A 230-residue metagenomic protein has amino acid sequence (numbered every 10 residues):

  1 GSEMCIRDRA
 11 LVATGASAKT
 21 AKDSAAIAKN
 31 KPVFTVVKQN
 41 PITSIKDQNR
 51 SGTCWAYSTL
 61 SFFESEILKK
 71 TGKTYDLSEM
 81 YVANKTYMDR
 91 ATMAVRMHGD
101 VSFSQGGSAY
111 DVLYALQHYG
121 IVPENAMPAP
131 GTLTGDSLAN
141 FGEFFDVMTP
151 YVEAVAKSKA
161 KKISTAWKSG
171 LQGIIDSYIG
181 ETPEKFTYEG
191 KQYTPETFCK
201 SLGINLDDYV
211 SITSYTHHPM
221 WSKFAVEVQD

Functional and structural regions predicted by a protein language model:
G1-I6: Short, small-residue-biased leader/transition segments that mark boundaries at the very start of proteins
D8, A25-I27, W55-A56, V95: N-terminal start-of-chain detector that recognizes signal peptides and the immediate post-cleavage beginning
A10-V36: N-terminal targeting leaders of membrane proteins
F34-Q229: Active-site nucleophile-adjacent alpha helix/oxyanion-hole segment immediately C-terminal to the catalytic cysteine
